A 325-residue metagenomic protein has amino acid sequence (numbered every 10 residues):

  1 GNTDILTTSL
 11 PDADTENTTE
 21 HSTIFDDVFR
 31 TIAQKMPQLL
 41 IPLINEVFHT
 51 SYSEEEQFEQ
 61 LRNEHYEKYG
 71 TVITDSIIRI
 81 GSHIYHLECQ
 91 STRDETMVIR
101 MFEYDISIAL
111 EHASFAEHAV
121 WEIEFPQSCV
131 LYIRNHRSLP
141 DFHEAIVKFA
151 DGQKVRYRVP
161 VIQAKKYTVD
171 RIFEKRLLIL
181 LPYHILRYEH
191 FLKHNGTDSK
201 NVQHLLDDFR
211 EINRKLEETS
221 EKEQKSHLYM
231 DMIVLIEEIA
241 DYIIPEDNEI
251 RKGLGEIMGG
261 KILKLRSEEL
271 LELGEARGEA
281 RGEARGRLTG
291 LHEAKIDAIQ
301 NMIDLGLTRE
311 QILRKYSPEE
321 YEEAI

Functional and structural regions predicted by a protein language model:
G1-I179, H184-R187: Accessory alpha/beta interaction modules
N2-T19, R79-S91, L192-I325: Short, charged alpha-helical interaction segments and adjacent helix-coil junctions
